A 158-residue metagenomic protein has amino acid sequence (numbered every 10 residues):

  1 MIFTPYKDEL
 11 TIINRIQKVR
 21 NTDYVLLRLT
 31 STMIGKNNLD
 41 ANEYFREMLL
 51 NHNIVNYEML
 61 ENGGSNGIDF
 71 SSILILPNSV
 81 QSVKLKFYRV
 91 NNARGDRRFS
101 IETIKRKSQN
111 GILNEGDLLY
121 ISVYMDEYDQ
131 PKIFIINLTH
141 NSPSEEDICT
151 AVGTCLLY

Functional and structural regions predicted by a protein language model:
M1-Y158: Intrinsically disordered, charged low-complexity linkers and terminal tails that flank or connect structured domains
